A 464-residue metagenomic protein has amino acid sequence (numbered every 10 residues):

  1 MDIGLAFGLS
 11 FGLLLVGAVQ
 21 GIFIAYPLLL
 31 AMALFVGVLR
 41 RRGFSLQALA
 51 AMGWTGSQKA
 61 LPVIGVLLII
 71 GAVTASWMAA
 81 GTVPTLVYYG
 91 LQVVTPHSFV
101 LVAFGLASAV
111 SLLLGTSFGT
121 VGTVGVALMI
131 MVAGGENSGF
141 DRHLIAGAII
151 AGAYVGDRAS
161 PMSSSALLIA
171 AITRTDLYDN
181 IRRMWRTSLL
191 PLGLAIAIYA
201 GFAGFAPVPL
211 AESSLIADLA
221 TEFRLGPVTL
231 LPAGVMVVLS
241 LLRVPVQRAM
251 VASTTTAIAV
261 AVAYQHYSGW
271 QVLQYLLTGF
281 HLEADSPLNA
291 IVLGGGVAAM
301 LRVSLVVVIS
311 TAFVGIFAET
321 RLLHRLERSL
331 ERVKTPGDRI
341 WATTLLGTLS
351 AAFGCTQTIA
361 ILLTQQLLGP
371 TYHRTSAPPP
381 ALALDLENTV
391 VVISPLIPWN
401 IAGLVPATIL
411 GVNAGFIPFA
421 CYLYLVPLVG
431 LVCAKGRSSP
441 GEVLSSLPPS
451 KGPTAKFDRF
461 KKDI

Functional and structural regions predicted by a protein language model:
M1-G65, S188-L194, I198-V306, L444-I464: Hydrophobic transmembrane alpha-helices of multi-pass small-molecule transporters
G43-E136, A284-G369: Membrane-embedded alpha-helical segments and adjacent helix-loop junctions characteristic of multi-pass solute
M78-Y89, A109, A206-A220, L322 (+1 more regions): Short juxtamembrane and helix-loop transition motifs at transmembrane-helix boundaries in membrane proteins
F118, A153-L168, L362-T371: Short helical (or helix-break) motifs at transmembrane helix termini and adjacent helical loops in multi-pass membrane
V121-M129, I149, A249-A259: Central hydrophobic cores of alpha-helical transmembrane segments in multi-pass integral membrane proteins
V132-L144, N413-G415: Helix-coil boundary and interhelical linker segments in multi-pass alpha-helical membrane proteins
I149, Y154-M162, A171, L192-V208 (+1 more regions): Transmembrane-helix bundle segments that line or gate the permeation/cavity pathway in multi-pass membrane proteins
I172-S188, L192, K334-I464: C-terminal transmembrane helix pair
